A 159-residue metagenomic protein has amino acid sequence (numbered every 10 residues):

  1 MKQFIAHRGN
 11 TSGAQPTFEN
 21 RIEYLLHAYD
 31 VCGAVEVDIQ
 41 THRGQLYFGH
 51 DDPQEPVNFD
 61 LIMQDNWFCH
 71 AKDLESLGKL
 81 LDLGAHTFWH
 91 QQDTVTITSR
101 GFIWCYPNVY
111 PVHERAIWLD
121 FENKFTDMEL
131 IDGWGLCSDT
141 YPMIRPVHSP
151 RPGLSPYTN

Functional and structural regions predicted by a protein language model:
M1-N159: Phosphate-group recognition and catalysis centered on beta-loop-alpha active-site segments
